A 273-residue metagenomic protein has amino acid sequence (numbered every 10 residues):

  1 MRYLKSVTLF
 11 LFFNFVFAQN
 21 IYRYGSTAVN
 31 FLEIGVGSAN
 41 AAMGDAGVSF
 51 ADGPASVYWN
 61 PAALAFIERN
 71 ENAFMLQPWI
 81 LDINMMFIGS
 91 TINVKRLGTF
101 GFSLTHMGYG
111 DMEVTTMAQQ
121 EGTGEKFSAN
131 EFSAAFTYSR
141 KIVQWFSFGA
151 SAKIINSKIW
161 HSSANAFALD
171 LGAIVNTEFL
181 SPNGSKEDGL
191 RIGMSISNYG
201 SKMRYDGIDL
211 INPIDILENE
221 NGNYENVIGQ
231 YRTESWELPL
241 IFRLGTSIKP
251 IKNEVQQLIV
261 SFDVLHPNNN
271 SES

Functional and structural regions predicted by a protein language model:
M1-I21: Bacterial Sec-dependent N-terminal signal peptides
Q19-A41, M85-S273: Outer-membrane beta-barrel porins/channels
D45-V48, E71-W79: Short strand-turn segments of transmembrane beta-barrel domains in outer membranes, especially the first one or two
S49-D52, G124-K126: Short, flexible loop segments at the rims of nucleotide/cofactor-binding pockets, characterized by
A55-F66: N-terminal periplasmic accessory domains that precede and gate Gram-negative outer-membrane beta-barrel machines
R69-A73, L258-S261: Short, hydrophobic/aromatic-rich segments at coil-to-beta transitions
